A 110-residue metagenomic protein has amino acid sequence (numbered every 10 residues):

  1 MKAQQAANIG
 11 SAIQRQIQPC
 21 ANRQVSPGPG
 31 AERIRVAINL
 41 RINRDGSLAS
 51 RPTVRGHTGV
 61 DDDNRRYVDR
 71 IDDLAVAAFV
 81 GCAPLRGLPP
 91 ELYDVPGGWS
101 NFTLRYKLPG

Functional and structural regions predicted by a protein language model:
M1-V25, R70-V80: Acidic, low-complexity proline/glycine/alanine-rich linker and hinge segments
R15-P19, A37-D61, V76-G110: Conserved "boundary/linchpin" sites in short secondary-structure elements
Q24-A31, L88-D94: Surface-exposed patches in mature extracellular/periplasmic domains of secreted proteins
E32-V36: Short, small/polar residue-rich loop motifs at catalytic or cofactor-binding pockets
T58-R70: A short, polar/charged loop-to-alpha-helix boundary motif
